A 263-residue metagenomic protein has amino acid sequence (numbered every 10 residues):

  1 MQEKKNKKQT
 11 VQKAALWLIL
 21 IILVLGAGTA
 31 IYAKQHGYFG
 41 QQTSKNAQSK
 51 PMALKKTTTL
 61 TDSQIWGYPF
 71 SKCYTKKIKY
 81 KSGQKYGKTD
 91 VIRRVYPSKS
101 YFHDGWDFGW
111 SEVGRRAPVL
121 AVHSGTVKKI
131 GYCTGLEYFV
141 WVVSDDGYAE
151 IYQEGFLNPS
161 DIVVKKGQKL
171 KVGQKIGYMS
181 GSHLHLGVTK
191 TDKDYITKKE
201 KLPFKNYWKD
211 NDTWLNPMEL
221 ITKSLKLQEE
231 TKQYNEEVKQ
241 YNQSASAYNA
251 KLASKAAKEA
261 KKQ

Functional and structural regions predicted by a protein language model:
M1-V11: N-terminal Lys/Arg-rich, disordered targeting/topogenic segments
W17-G28: Hydrophobic membrane-insertion alpha-helices, especially the h-region of bacterial N-terminal signal peptides
T29-H36: Juxtamembrane cytosolic interface motif at the C-terminal end of transmembrane helices
H36-Y138, K171-V172, G181, M218 (+4 more regions): Surface-exposed, glycine-biased beta-strand/turn segments
S98-E112, W141-D146, I151, L184 (+3 more regions): Small beta-barrel nucleic-acid-binding modules, principally OB-folds
A121-I162, K166, H183-K190: Zn2+-dependent peptidoglycan hydrolase active-site motif and core
K165-Q168, V188-Q263: Acidic, glycine-rich catalytic/binding loops that coordinate metals and/or anionic ligands
K175: Glycine-rich acetyl-CoA-binding "A-motif" of GNAT/NAT acetyltransferases
